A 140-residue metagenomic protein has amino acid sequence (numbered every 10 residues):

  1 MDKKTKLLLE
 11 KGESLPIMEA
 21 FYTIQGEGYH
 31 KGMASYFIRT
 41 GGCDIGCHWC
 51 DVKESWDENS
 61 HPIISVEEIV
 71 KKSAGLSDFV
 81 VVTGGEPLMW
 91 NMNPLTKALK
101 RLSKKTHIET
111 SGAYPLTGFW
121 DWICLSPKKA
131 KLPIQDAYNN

Functional and structural regions predicted by a protein language model:
M1-P62: N-terminal [4Fe-4S]-dependent radical SAM core
G26-E27, I69-K72, G112-L116: Short, flexible, glycine/charge-rich loop motifs used to bind or transfer phosphoryl groups or to couple energy/partner
K31-G32, S73-L76, K100, L116-F119: Flexible, charged surface loops at secondary-structure boundaries
S35-F37, W49, F79-V81, K105-H107 (+1 more regions): Structural preference for beta-strand elements that scaffold enzyme active sites
D51-V81: Conserved alpha-helical substructure of the radical SAM core
D57, P87-L88: Glycine-/small-residue-rich active-site loops that bind phosphorylated ligands and cofactors
T83-G85: Active-site beta-strand/loop signature of hydrolases that rely on acidic residues for catalysis
L88-N140: Conserved AdoMet/S-adenosylmethionine-binding subsite of the radical SAM
